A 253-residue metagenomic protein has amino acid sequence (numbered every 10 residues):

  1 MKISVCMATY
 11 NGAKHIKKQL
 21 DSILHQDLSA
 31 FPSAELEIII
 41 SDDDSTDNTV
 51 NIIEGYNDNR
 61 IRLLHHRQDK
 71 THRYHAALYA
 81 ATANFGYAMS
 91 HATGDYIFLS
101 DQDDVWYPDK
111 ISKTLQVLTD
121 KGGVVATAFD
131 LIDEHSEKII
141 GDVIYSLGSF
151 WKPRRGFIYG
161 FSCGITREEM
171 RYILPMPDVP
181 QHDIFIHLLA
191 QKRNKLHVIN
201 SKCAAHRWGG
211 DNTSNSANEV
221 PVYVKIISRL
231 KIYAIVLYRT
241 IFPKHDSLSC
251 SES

Functional and structural regions predicted by a protein language model:
K2-S4, E37, F185: Cell-envelope/extracellular polymer assembly enzymes that use nucleotide-activated donors
G12-D27: Short, well-formed alpha-helical segments that are part of the catalytic scaffolds of diverse glycosyltransferases
H15-K17, T46-G55, V105, D109: Acidic helix N-cap motif at the loop->helix transition within catalytic regions of sugar-transfer enzymes
D42-N51, Q68-K70: A conserved acidic beta->alpha catalytic loop
D69-A92: Glycine-rich, basic loop-to-helix element that forms the pyrophosphate-binding segment of sugar-nucleotide handling
I97: Short aromatic/hydrophobic "clamp" motif used to bind/position activated sugar donors
V105, I111-I139: Conserved donor NDP-sugar-binding/catalytic core segment of glycosyltransferases
S149-E219: Conserved nucleotide-sugar donor-binding catalytic segment
